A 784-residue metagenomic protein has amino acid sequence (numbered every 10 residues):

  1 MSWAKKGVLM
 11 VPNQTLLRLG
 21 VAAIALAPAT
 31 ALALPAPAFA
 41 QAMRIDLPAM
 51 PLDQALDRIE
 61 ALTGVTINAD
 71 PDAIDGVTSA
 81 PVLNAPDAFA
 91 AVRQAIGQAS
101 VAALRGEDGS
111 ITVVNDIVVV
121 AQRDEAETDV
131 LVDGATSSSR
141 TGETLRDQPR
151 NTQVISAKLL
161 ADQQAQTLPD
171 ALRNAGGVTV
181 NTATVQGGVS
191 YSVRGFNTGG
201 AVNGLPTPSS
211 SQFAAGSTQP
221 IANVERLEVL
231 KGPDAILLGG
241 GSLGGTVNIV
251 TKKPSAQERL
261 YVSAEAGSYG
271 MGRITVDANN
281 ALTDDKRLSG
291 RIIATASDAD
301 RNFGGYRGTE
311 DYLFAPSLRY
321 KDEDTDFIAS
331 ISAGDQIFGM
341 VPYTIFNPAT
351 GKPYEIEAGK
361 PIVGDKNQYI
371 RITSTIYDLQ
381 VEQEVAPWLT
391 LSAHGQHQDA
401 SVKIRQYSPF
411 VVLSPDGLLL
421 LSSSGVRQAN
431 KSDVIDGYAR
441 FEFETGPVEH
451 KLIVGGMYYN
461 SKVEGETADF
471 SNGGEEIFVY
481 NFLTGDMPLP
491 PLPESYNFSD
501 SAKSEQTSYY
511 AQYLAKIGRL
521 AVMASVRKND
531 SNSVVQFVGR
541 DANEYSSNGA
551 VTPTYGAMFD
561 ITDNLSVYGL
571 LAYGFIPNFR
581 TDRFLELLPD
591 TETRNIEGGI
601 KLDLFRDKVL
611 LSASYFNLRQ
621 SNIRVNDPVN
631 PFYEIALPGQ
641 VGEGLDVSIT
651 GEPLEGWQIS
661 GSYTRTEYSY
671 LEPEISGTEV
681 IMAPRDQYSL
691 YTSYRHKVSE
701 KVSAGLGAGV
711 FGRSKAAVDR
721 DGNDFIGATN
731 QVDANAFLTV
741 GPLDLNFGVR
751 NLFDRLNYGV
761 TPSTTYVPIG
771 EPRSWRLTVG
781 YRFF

Functional and structural regions predicted by a protein language model:
I45-E125: Periplasmic N-terminal soluble interaction domains immediately after the signal peptide in Gram-negative
T66, P81-L83, D116-Q257, G598: Acidic, small-polar-rich N-terminal luminal/periplasmic segments of exported/outer-membrane proteins
S209, N223-E225, I236-F314, Y320-F327 (+3 more regions): Outer-membrane beta-barrel translocator/receptor signature
S297-R301, A315-E384, H397-N430, G473-A502 (+2 more regions): Acidic/polar loop-and-plug regions of large Gram-negative outer-membrane beta-barrel proteins
R319, N430, P447-S461, A468 (+4 more regions): Structural signature of Gram-negative outer-membrane beta-barrels, strongest in the C-terminal barrel of TonB-dependent
E382-E384, T390-Q396, S401-Q406, E592-E652 (+1 more regions): Membrane-embedded beta-barrel scaffold of Gram-negative outer-membrane proteins
R519, N617-R619, A636-R720, L756 (+1 more regions): Gram-negative outer-membrane beta-barrel transporters
L654, F711-D719, F737-F784: C-terminal beta-signal and adjacent terminal beta-strands/loops of Gram-negative outer-membrane beta-barrel proteins
